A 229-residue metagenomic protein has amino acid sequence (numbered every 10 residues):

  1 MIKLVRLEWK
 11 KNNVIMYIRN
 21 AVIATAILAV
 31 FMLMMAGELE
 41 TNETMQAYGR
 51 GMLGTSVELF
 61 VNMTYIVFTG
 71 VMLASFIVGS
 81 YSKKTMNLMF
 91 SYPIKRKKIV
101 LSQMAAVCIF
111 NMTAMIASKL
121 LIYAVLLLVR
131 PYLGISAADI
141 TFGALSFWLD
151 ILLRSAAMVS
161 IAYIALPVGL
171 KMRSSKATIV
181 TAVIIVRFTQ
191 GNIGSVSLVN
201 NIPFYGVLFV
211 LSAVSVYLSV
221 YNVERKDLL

Functional and structural regions predicted by a protein language model:
M1-V22: Aromatic- and glycine-rich beta-strand/loop motifs that create alpha-glucan
M16-E40, S56-M72, T113, T178-Q190 (+1 more regions): Hydrophobic alpha-helical transmembrane segments of multi-pass membrane transport/permease proteins
M16-I18, K95-R96, L101, S174-I179 (+1 more regions): Membrane-helix interface segments
A29-V71, S75, S102-L166: Secretory targeting signals
F76-C108: Helix-loop-helix units of permease transmembrane domains in multi-pass membrane transporters, especially ABC
K98-L120, V183-V214: Hydrophobic alpha-helical transmembrane segments of integral membrane proteins
A156-R187: Functionally important transmembrane alpha-helices
V220-L229: Membrane-interface capping segments at transmembrane-helix boundaries
